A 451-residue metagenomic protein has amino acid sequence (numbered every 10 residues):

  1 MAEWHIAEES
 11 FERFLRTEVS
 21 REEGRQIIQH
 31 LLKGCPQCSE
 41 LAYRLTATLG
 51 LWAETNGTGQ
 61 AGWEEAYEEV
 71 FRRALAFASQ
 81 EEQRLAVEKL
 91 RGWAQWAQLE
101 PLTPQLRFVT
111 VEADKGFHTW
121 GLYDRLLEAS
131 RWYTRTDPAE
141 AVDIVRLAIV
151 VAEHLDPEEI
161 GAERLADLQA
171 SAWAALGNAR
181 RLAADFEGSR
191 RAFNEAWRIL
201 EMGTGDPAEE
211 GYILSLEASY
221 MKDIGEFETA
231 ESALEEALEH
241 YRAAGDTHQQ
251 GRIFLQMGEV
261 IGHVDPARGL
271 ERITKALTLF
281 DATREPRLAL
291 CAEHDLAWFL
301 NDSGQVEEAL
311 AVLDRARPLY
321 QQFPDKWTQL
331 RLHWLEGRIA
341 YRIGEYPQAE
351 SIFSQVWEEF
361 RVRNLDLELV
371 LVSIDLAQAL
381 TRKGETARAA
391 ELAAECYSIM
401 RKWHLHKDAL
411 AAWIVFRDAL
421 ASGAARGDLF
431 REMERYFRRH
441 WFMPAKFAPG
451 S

Functional and structural regions predicted by a protein language model:
M1-A2, E8-R25, L32-Q83: Short alpha-helical interface segments
P36, V70-S79, R84-E88, E195 (+1 more regions): C-terminal non-catalytic interaction modules
A47-R146, E153-D156, R439-S451: N-terminal alpha-helical interaction modules that lie
L85-Q95, Y123-P138, L168-D185, E209-E226 (+5 more regions): Tandem amphipathic alpha-helical repeat scaffolds
V111-S171, A175-T204, A208, Y212: Alpha-solenoid helical-repeat scaffolds
H118, P157-L165, D185, T204-D206 (+10 more regions): Short coil/turn linker motifs that delimit alpha-helical repeat modules in TPR/alpha-solenoid proteins
I149-E158, N194-G205, E235-D246, E259 (+5 more regions): Amphipathic alpha-helical segments of tetratricopeptide repeats
